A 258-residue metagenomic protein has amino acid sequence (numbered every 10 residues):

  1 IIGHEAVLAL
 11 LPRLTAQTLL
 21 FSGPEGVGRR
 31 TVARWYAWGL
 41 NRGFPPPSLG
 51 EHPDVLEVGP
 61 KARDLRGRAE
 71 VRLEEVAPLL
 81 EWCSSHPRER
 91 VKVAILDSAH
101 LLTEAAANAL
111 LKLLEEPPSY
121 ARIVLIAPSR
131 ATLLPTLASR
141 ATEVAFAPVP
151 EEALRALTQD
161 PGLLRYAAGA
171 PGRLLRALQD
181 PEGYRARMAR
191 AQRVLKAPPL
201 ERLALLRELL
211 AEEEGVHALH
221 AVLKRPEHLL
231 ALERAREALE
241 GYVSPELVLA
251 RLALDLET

Functional and structural regions predicted by a protein language model:
I1-A105: Clamp-loader machinery-focused feature within the broader ASCE/P-loop NTPase space
I1-S48, S119-R122, A127-T258: Charged, glycine-rich active-site and insertion segments that engage polyanionic ligands
L11, A99-L102, L110-L114, G162-L164: Hydrophobic alpha-helical segments that mediate membrane insertion or helix-helix packing
P53, P87, P117-P118, V149: Proline-centered helix-kink/hinge sites
S84-S85, N108-L125: Conserved catalytic/switch belt of AAA+ P-loop NTPases
D97, L101, A105-A109, P118 (+2 more regions): Residues forming well-ordered secondary-structure scaffolds
